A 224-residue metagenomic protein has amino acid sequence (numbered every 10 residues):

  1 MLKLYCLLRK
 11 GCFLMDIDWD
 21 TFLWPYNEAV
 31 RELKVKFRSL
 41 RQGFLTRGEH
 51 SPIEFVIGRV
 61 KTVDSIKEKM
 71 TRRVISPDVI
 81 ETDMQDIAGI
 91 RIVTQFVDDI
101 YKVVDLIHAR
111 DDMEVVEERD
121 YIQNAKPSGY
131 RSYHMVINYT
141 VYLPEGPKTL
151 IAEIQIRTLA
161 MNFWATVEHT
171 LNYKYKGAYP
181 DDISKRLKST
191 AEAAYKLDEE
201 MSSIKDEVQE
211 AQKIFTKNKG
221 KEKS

Functional and structural regions predicted by a protein language model:
M1-L14: Short, Lys/Arg-enriched N-terminal segments with co-localized hydrophobic residues within the first ~10-30 amino acids
G11-F44, E153-S224: An acidic, glycine-/histidine-flanked metal-binding catalytic module
L14-I17, T46-G48, I80-G89: A short, surface-exposed helix-loop junction/capping segment
L23-Y26, V56, V93: Conserved phosphate/pyrophosphate-binding and hydrolysis machinery centered on Walker-type P-loop NTPases, extending
G43-L45, I75, D111-V116: Short secondary-structure junctions
L45-R59: N-terminal interaction modules that seed assembly of large macromolecular complexes
F55-G89: A glycine-rich, hydrophobic loop/mini-helix early in the fold
E81, T94-S203: Long beta-strand-rich cores associated with HINT superfamily self-processing modules
